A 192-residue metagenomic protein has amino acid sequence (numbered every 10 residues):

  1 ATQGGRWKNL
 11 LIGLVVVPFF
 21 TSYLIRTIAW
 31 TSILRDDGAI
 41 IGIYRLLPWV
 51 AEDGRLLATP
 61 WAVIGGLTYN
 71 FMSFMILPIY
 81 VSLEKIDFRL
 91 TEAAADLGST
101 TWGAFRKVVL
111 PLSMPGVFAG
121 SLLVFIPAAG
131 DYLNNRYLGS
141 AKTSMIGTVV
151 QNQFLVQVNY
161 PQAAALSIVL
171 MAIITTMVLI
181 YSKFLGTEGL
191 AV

Functional and structural regions predicted by a protein language model:
A1-V15, R89-T91, S182-K183: Transmembrane-helix boundary motif in ABC transporter permease subunits
R6-N9, P60-W61, T91, W102 (+3 more regions): Residues that define the loop-to-transmembrane-helix transition and helix capping in multi-pass membrane transporters
W7, T27-T68, W102, L138-K142: Membrane-interfacial helix termini and adjacent extracytoplasmic/periplasmic loops of multi-pass transporters
L14, T21, T68, V117 (+4 more regions): Generic alpha-helical transmembrane segments of integral inner-membrane proteins, especially permease/transport modules
V17, Y69, F74-F88, S99-G130: Transmembrane alpha-helices
P18-T27: Transmembrane alpha-helices and adjacent helix-loop boundaries
Y80-A95, A164-V192: C-terminal transmembrane helix and the adjacent membrane-cytosol boundary/short C-terminal tail of inner/organellar
Y132-K183: Interhelical loop and adjacent transmembrane-helix boundary motif in polytopic membrane transport permeases
